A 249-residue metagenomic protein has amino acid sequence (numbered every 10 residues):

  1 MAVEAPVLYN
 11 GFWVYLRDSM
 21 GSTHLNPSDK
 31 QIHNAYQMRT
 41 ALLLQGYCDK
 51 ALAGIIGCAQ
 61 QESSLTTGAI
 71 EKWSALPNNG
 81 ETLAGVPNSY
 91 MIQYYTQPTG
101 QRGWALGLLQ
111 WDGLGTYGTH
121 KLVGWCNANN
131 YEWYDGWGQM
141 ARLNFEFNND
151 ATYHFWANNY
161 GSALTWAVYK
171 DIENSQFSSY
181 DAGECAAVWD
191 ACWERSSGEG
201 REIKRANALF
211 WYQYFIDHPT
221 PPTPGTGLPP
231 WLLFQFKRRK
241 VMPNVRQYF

Functional and structural regions predicted by a protein language model:
M1-I56, G198-F249: Extracellular cell-wall/glycan-interacting regions and their flexible linkers
V7-Q37, L44, S63-D181: Peptidoglycan-targeting cell-wall enzymes and recognition modules
A41, W125, E146, C192 (+1 more regions): Residues that form generic nucleotide/phosphate-binding pockets
K50-T66, L143, D190: Short, functionally critical alpha-helical segments immediately adjacent to catalytic or ligand/cofactor-binding
L52-I56, A105-L108, M140, A186: Extracellular structured ligand-interaction cores
W166, S178-S197, K204-P219: Secretion/export-associated helical scaffolds and adjacent low-complexity Pro/Gly/Ser/Thr-rich regions
